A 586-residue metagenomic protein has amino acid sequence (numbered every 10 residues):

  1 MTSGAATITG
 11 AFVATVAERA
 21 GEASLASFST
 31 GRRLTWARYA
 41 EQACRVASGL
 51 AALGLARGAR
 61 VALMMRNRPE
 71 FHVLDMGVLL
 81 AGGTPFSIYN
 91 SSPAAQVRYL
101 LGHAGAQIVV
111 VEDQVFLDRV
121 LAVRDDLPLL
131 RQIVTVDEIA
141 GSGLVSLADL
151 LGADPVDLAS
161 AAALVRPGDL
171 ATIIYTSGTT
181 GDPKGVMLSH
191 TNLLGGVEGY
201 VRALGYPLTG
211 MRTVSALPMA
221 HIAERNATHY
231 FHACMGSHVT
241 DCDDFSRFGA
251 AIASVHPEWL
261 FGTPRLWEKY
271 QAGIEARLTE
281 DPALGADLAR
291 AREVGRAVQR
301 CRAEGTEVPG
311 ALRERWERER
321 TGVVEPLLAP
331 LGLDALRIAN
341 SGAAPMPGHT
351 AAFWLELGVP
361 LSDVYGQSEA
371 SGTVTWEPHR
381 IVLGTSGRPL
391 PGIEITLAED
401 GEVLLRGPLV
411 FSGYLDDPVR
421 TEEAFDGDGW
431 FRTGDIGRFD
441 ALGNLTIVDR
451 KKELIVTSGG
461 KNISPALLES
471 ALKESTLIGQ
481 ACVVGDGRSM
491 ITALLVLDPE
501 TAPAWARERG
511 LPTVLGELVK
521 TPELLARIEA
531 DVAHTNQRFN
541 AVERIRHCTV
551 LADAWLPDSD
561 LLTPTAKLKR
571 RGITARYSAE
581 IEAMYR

Functional and structural regions predicted by a protein language model:
T2-A5, S24-R68, H72-M76, P93-R98 (+2 more regions): Conserved AMP-binding/adenylate-forming core of the ANL superfamily
A11-T35, T549-A554: AMP-dependent adenylate-forming
G21, T135, A153-Y175, D182 (+1 more regions): Conserved pre-ATP/AMP-binding loop-to-beta segment of ANL
R33-A37, A171-V197: Conserved AMP-binding A3 loop
A52-L53, L80-D149, R527, A533: Structural core segment of the AMP-binding/adenylate-forming
V115-P167, I274-P326: ANL superfamily adenylate-forming
L194-R212, M219-E325, A335: Conserved AMP-binding/adenylation subdomain of ANL enzymes
G392-A398, E402-T457, E474: Conserved ATP-binding/catalytic segment of the ANL
